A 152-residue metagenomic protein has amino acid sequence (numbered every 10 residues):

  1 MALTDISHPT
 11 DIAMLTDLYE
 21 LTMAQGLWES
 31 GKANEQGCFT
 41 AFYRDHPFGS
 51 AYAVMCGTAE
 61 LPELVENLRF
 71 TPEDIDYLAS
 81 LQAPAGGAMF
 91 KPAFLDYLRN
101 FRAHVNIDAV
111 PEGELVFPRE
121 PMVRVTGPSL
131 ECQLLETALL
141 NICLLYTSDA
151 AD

Functional and structural regions predicted by a protein language model:
M1-S148: Ordered alpha/beta subdomains of enzyme catalytic regions
